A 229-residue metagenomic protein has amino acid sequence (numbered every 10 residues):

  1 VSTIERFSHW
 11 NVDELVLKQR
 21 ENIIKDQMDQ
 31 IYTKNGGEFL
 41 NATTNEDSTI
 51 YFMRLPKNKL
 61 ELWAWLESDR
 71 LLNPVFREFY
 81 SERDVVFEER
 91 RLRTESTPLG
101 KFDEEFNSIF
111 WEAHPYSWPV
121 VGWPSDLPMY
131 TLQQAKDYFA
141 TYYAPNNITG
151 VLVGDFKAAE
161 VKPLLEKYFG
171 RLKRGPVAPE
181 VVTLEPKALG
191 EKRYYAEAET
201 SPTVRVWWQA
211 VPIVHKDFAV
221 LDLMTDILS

Functional and structural regions predicted by a protein language model:
V1, R54-V85, S229: M16/insulysin-pitrilysin zinc metalloprotease superfamily fold
T3-N58, L92-N147, R171-H215, S229: Non-catalytic beta-strand/loop surface segments
E46-I50, Y80-E89: Short, glycine/charge-rich beta-strand/loop segments that flank catalytic centers and engage negatively charged groups
P56-K59, G154-A158: Helix N-cap motif at beta-to-alpha junctions
D69-F76, Y168-P176: A common structural junction motif
N73, A158-A159, V211-H215: Short beta-strands and strand-coil junctions in structured, solvent-facing domains, enriched
